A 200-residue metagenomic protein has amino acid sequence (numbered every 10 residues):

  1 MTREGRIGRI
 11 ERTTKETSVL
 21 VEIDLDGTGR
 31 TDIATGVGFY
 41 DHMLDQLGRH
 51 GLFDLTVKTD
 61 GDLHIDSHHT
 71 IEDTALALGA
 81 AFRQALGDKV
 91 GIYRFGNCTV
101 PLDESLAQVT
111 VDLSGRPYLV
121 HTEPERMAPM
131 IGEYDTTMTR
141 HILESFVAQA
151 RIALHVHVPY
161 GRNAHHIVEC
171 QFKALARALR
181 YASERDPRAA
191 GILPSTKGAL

Functional and structural regions predicted by a protein language model:
T2-L200: Structural preference for solvent-exposed beta-strand-turn elements and adjacent flexible terminal/loop segments within
